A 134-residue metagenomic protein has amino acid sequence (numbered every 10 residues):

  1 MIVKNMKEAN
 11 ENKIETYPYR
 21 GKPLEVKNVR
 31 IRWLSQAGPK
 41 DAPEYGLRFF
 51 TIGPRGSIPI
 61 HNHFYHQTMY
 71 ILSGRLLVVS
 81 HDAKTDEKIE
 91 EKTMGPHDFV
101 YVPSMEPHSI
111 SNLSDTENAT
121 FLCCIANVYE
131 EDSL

Functional and structural regions predicted by a protein language model:
M1-E44, K92: A short, N-terminal "cap"/entry segment at the start of jelly-roll beta-barrel domains of the cupin/DSBH fold
W33, G46-H63, S104: Conserved short histidine dyad/triad with adjacent acidic residue
K40-A42, A83-I89, S114-N118: Short, solvent-exposed loop/turn segments that connect beta-strands within catalytic domains and beta-strand-rich
F49, E91-T93, P107: Well-ordered beta-strand positions in beta-sheet-rich domains
F49-G53, H63-V78, D82, C124-A126: Short, conserved beta-strand element in jelly-roll/cupin
I58-I60, V78-V79, V102, H108-D115: Short beta-strand His + acidic residue motifs that chelate non-heme Fe in jelly-roll/DSBH and cupin folds
T68, Y101, T116-L134: A short hydrophobic beta-strand segment most commonly corresponding to one strand of the jelly-roll/cupin
A83-P103: Short acidic-glycine-tyrosine-enriched beta hairpin
